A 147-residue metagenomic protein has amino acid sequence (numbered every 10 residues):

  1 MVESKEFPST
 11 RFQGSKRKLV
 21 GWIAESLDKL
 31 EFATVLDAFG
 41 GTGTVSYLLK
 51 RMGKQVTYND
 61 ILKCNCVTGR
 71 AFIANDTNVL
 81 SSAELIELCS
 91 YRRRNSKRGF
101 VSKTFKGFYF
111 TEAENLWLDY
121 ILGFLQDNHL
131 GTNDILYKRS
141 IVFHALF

Functional and structural regions predicted by a protein language model:
M1-F39, T44-R51, N65-V67, N75: S-adenosyl-L-methionine
S9-Q13, F39, N59, F108 (+1 more regions): Short, charged/polar micro-motifs that form catalytic or ligand-binding hotspots
S15, T42-T44, L48, V56-Y58 (+2 more regions): Generic hydrophobic/packing signal
Q55, I61-F147: Class I S-adenosyl-L-methionine-dependent methyltransferase module
